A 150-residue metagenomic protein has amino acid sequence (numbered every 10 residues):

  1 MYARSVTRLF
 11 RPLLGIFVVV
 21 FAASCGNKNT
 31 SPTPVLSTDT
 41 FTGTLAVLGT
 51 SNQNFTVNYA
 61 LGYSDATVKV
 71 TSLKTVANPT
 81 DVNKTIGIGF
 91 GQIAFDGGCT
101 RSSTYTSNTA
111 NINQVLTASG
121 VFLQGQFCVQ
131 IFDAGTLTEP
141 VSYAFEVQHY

Functional and structural regions predicted by a protein language model:
M1-S24: Sec-dependent bacterial lipoprotein signal peptides
V19-L45: Bacterial Sec-dependent N-terminal signal peptides
L36-T44, V76-N113, V147-Q148: Surface-exposed beta-strand/loop patches in noncatalytic accessory domains and peripheral targeting/linker segments
Q53-F55, A77-I86, F127-I131, T136-H149: Edge beta-strands of jelly-roll/beta-sandwich modules across compartments, strongly enriched in secreted/luminal
Q53-V57, I112-S119: Exposed aromatic-hydrophobic patches
Y59-T67, Q124: Extended extracellular/luminal ectodomain segments enriched in beta-structured repeat modules
A60-G62, T71-T75, A134-T136: Short solvent-exposed strand-capping/beta-turn motif centered on an Asx-Ser/Thr pair
